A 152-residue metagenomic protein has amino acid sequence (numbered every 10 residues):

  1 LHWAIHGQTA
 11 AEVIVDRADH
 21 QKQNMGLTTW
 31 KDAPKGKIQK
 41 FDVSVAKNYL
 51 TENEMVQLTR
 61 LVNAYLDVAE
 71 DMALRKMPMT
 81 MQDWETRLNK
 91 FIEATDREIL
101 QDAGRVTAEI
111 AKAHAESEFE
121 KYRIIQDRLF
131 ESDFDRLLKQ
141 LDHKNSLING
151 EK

Functional and structural regions predicted by a protein language model:
H2-K152: Positively charged, phosphate-engaging catalytic surfaces used for nucleic-acid and nucleotide handling
